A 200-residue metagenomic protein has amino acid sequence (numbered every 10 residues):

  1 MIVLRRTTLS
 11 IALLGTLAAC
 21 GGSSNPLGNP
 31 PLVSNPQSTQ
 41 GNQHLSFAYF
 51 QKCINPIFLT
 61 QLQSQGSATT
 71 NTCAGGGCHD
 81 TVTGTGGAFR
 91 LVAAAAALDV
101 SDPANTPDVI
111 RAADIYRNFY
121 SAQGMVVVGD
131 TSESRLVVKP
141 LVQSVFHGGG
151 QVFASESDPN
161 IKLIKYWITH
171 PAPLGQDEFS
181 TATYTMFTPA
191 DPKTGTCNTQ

Functional and structural regions predicted by a protein language model:
M1-A18: Sec-dependent bacterial lipoprotein signal peptides
C20-Q200: Aromatic- and Gly/Pro-enriched helix-to-coil junctions and flexible linker segments
